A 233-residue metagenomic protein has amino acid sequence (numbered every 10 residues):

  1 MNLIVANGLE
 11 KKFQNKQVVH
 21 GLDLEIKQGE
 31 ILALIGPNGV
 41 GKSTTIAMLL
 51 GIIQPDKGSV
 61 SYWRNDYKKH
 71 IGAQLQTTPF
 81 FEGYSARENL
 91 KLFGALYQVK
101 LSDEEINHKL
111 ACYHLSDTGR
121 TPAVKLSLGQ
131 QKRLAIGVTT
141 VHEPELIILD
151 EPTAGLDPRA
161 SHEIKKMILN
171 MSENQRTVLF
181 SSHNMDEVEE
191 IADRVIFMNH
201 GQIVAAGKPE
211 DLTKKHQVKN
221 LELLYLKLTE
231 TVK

Functional and structural regions predicted by a protein language model:
G58-K69: Conserved ABC transporter NBD signature motif
K91, A95, L101-T118: Conserved ABC ATPase "signature" region
P122-L126: Conserved ABC ATPase signature
I147-E151: Catalytic Walker B motif of ABC-type/P-loop ATPase nucleotide-binding domains
V188-E190: A short, surface-exposed alpha-helical micro-motif characterized by mixed small hydrophobic and charged/polar residues
A206-G207: ABC ATPase "signature
